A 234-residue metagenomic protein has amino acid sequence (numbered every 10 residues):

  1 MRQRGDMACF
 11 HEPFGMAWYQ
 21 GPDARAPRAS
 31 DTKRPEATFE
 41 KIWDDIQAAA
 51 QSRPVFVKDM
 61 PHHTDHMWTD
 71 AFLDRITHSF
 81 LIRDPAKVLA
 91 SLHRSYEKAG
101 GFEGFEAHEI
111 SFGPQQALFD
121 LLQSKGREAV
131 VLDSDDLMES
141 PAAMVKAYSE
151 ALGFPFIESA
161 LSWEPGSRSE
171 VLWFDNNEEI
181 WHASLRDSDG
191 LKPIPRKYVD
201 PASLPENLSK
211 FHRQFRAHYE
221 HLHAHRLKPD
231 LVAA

Functional and structural regions predicted by a protein language model:
M1-A49: PAPS-dependent sulfotransferase catalytic core
A8, P54, F80: Hydrophobic "anchor" residues on beta-strands that sit immediately upstream of conserved functional sites
A17-Y19, V88, E139, G166: Generic structural signal for helix capping and beta-alpha/helix-loop junctions
A29-A37, F102-A107, N177-D187: A polyampholytic, Gly/Pro-enriched intrinsically disordered region
R34-F39, S52, M60-P61, A107-P114 (+3 more regions): Soluble or luminal CAZymes and related metallo-dependent hydrolases
A50-V55, T77: Loop/turn-to-beta-strand initiation segments
M60-S159, E178-E179: PAPS-dependent sulfotransferase catalytic domain
P155-A234: PAPS-dependent sulfotransferases, especially Golgi type II membrane carbohydrate sulfotransferases
